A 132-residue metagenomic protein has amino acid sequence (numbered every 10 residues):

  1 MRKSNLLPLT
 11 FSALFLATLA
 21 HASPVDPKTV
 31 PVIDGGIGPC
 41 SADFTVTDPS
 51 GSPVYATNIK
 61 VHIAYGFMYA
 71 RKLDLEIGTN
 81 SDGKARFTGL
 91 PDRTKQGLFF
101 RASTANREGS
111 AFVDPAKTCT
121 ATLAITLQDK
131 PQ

Functional and structural regions predicted by a protein language model:
M1-S4: Positively charged n-region of N-terminal signal peptides that target proteins for export
L9-T18: Bacterial N-terminal signal peptides
H21-S41, T45-S52, T120-Q132: Beta-strand-rich domain onsets/edges
T57-I77: Short amphipathic beta-strand segments in non-cytosolic proteins
L75, A85, A121-L123: Short strand-edge motifs at loop-to-beta-strand transitions and within beta-strands of extracellular beta-rich domains
T79-F87: Glycine-centered loop-to-beta-strand initiation motif
R86-G97: Short Pro-Gly-centered beta-turn/loop motif in secreted/extracellular proteins
R101-T122: Structured interaction patches on ligand/partner-binding surfaces of diverse proteins
